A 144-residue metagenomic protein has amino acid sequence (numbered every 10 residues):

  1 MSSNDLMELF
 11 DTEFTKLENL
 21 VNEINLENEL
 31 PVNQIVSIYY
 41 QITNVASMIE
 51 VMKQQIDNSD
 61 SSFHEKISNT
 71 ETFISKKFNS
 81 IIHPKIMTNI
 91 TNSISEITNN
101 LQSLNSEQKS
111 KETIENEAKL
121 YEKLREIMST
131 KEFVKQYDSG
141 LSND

Functional and structural regions predicted by a protein language model:
S2-M7, D11, T15-S142: Long, low-complexity or tandemly repetitive, helically biased scaffold regions used for multimeric assembly/adhesion
